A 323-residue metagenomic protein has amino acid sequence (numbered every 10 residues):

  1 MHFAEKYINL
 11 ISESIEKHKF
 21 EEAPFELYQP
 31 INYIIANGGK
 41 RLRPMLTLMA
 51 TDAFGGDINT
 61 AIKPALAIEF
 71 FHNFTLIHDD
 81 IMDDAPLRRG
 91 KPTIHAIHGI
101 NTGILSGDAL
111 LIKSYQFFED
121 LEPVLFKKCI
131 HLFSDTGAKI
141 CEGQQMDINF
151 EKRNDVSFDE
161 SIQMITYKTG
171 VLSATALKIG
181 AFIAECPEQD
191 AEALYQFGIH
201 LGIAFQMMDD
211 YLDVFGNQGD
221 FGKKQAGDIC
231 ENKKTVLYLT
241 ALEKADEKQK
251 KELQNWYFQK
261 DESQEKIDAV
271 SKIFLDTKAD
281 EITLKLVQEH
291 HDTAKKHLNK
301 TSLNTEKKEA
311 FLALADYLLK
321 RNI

Functional and structural regions predicted by a protein language model:
M1-I323: All-alpha prenyltransferase/terpene-synthase fold signal
